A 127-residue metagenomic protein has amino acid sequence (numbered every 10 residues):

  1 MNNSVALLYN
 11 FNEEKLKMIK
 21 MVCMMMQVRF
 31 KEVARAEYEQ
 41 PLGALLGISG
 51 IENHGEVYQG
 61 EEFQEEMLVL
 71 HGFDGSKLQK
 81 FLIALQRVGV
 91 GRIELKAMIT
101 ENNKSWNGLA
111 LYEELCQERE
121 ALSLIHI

Functional and structural regions predicted by a protein language model:
M1-I48: N-terminal, charge-rich interaction modules
N3, E65, R92-I93: A general structural motif
N12-K15, Y38, D74-K77, N102-W106: Gly/Ser/Thr-rich loops at beta-strand to alpha-helix junctions that form or flank small-molecule/cofactor-binding
Y38-M67: Short, intrinsically disordered low-complexity segments
I51-Y58, E114-S123: A polyampholytic, Gly/Pro-enriched intrinsically disordered region
Y58-V88: Mid-chain, well-packed structural core segment of small domains
L82-E118: Ser/Thr/Gly-rich flexible loops in soluble cytosolic domains mediating phosphotransfer, phosphorylation
I125-I127: Conserved small/polar residues in nucleotide/adenosyl-binding loops
